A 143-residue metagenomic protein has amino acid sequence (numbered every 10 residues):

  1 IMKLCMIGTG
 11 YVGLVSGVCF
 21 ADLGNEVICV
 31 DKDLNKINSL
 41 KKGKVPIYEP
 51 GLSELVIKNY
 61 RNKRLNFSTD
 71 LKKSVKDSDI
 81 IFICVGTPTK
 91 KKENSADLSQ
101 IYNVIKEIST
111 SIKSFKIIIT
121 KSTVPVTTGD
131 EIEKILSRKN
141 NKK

Functional and structural regions predicted by a protein language model:
M2-K44: NAD(P)+-binding Rossmann beta1-loop-alpha1 motif at the extreme N-terminus of oxidoreductases
E26, R64-N66, K143: Conserved beta-strand segments of alpha/beta enzyme cores
L40, V56, I132-L136: Hydrophobic packing residues within well-ordered alpha-helices of enzyme cores
K42-S53: Rossmann-like dinucleotide-binding cores of NAD(P)H-dependent redox enzymes
G51-D79, T89-K90, S109: A structured beta-alpha segment of the ubiquitous adenosine-cofactor-binding alpha/beta core
D77, I83-C84, K121: Short, well-ordered coil/turn residues at beta-beta hairpins and beta-strand->alpha-helix junctions within
T89-K143: Rossmann-like NAD(P)(H) cofactor-binding subdomain of soluble oxidoreductases
